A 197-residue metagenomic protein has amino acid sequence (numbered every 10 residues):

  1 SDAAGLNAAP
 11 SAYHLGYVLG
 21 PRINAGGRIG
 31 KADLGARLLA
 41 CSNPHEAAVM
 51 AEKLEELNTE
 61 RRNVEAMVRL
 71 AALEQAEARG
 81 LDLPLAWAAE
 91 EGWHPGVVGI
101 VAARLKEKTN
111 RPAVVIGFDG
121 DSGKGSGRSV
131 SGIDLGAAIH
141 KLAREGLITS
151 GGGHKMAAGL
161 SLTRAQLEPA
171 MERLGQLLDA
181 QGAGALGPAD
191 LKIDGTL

Functional and structural regions predicted by a protein language model:
S1-Q166, E172: Hydrophobic helix-and-loop "lid/oligomerization" segment in the mid-to-C-terminal part of catalytic domains
E145-T149, Q176-A183: A common structural junction motif
D179-L197: A contiguous loop/helix-start segment that scaffolds small-molecule binding in enzyme catalytic cores
